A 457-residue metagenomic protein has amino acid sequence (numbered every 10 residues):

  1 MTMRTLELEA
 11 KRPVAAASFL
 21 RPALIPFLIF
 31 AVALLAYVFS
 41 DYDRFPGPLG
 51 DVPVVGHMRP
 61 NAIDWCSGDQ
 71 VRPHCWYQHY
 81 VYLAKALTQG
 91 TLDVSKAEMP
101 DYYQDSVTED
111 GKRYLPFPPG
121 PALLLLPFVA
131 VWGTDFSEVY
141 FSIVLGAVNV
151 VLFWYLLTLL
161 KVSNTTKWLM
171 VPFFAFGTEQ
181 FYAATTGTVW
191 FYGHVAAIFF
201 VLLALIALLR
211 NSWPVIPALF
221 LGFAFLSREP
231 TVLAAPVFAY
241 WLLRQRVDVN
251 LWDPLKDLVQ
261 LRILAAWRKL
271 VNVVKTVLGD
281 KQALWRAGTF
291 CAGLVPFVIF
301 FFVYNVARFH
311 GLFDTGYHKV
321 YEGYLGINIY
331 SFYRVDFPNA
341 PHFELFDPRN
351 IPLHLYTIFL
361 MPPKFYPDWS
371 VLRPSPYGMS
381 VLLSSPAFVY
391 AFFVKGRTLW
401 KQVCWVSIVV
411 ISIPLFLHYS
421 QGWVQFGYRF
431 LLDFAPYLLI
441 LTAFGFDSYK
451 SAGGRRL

Functional and structural regions predicted by a protein language model:
M1-Q70, H74-C75, K167, L270 (+1 more regions): Start-transfer (signal-anchor) and selected internal transmembrane alpha helices of multi-pass inner/ER membrane
P13, G50-V71, Q78, Y82-F117 (+3 more regions): Membrane-lumen/periplasm interface segments of multi-pass, membrane-embedded glycan/lipid transferases
E109, L202-A207, V215-R228, A235-A239 (+1 more regions): Membrane-interface alpha helices of multi-pass inner-membrane proteins
F136-N164, L203: Transmembrane-helix motifs of polytopic, lipid-linked glycan transferases
M170-A175, T289-F297, R397-H418: Transmembrane alpha-helix segments characteristic of polytopic inner-membrane glycan-assembly/cell-envelope
V201-P214, R246-W252: Membrane-interface transmembrane helices that cradle and orient dolichyl/undecaprenyl
A234-V295: Perimembrane helix-loop-helix junctions
Y377-W405, V409, L438-S448: Hydrophobic, aromatic-rich transmembrane alpha-helices and their immediate juxtamembrane boundary segments
